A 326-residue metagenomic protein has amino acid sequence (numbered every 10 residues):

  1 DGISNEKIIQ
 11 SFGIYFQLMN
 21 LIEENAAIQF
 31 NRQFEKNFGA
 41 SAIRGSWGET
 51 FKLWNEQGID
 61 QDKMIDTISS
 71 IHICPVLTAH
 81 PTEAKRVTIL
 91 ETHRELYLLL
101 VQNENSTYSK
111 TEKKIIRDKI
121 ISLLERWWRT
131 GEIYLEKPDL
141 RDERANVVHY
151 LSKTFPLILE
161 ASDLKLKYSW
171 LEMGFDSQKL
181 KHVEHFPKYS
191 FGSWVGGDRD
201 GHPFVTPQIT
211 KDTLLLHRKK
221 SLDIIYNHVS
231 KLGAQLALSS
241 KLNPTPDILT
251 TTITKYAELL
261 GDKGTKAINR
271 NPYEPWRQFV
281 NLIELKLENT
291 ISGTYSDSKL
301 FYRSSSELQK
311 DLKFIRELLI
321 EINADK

Functional and structural regions predicted by a protein language model:
D1-K326: Often metal-dependent polyanion-binding catalytic scaffolds in large enzymes
